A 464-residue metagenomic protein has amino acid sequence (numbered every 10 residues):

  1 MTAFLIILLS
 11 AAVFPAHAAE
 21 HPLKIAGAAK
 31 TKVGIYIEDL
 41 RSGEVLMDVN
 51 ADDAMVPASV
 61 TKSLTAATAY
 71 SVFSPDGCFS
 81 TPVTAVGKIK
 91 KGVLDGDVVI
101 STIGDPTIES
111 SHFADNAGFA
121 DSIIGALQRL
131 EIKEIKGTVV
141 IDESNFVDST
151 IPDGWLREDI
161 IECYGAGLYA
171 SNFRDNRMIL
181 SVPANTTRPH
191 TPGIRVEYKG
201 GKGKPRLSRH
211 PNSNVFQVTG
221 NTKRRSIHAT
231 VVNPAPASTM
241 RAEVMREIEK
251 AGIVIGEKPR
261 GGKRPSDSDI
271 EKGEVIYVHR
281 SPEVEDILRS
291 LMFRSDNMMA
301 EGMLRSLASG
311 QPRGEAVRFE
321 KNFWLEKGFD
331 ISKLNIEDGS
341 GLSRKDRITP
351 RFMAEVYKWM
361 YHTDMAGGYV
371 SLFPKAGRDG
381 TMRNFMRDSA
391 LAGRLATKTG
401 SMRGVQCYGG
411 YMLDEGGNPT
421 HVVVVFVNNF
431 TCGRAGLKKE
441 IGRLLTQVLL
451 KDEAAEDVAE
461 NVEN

Functional and structural regions predicted by a protein language model:
T2-A12: Bacterial N-terminal signal peptides
F14-A54, P75-S80, I123-E131: Beta-lactamase-like hydrolase cores
H21-L23, V72-I331, L450-E453, N461-N464: Conserved serine DD-peptidase/penicillin-binding transpeptidase domain and beta-lactam-recognizing active-site
G34-Y36, D97, Y408, V422: Conserved beta-strand and immediately adjacent loop positions that scaffold enzyme active sites
G43, V60-A69, V139, S171 (+6 more regions): Residue-level preference for non-acidic, small/hydrophobic
L46-D48, E301-N464: Small-residue-rich helix-loop
D48-L64, T68, V72, L288: Short active-site loop at a secondary-structure junction that contains or immediately precedes the catalytic residue(s)
